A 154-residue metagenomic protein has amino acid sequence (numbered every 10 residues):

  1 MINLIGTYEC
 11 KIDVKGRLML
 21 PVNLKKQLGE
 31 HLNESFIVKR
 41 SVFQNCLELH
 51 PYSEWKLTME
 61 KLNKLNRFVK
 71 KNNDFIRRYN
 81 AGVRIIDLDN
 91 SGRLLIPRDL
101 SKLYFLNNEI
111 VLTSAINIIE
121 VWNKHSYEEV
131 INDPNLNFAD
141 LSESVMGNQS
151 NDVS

Functional and structural regions predicted by a protein language model:
M1-E9, V14-R17, N23-I86, N90-S91 (+1 more regions): Flexible "stalk/tail and boundary" regions
